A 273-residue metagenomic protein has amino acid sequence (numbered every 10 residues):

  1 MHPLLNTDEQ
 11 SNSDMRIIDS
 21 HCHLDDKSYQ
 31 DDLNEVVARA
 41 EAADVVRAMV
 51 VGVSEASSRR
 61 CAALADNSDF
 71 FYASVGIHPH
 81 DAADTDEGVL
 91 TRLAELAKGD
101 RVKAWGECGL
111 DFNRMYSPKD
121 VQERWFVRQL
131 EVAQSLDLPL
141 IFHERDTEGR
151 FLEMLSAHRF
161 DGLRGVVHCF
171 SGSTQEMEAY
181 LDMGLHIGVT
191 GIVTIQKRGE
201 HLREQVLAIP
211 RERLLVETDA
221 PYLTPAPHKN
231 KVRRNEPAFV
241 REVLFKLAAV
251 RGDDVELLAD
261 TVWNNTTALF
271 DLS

Functional and structural regions predicted by a protein language model:
M1-S273: Mid-domain alpha/beta scaffold segments of enzyme catalytic cores
